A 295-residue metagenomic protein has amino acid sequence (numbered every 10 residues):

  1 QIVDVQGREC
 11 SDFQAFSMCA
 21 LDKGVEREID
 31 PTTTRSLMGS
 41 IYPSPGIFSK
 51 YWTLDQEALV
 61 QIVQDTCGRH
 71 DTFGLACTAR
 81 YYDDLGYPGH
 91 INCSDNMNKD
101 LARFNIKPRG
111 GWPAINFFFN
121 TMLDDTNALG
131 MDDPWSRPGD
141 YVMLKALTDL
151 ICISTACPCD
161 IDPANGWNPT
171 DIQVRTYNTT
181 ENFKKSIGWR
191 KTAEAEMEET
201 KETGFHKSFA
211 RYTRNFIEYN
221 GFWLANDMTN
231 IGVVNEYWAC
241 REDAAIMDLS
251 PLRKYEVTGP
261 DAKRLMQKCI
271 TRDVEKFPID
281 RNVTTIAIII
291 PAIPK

Functional and structural regions predicted by a protein language model:
Q1-W189: Acidic, Ser/Thr/Pro
T180-K295: Glycine/proline-enriched, intrinsically flexible loops and inter-domain linkers
